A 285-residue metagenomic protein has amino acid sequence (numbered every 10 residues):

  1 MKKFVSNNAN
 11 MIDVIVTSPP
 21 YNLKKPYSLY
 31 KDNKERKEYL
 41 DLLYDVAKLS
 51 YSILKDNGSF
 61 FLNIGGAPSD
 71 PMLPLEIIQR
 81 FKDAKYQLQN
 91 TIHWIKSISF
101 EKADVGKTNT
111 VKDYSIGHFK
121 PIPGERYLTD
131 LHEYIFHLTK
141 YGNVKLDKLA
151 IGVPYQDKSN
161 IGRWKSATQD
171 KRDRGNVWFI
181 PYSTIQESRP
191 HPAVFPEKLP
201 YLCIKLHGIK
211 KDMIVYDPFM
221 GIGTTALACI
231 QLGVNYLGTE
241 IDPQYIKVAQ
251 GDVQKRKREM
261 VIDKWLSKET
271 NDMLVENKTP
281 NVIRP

Functional and structural regions predicted by a protein language model:
M1-V248, N281-P285: Core catalytic lobe of class I
M1-V5, Q250-P285: S-adenosyl-L-methionine
